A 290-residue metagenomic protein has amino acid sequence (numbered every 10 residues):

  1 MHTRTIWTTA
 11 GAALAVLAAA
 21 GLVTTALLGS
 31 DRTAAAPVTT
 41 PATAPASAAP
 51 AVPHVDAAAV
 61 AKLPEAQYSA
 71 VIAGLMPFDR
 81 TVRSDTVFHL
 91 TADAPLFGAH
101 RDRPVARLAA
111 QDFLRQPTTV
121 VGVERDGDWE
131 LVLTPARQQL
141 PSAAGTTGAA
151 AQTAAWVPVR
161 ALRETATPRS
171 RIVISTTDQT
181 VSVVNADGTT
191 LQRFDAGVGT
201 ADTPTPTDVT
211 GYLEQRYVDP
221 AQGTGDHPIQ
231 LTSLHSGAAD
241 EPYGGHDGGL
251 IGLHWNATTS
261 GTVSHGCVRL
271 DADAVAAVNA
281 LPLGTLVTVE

Functional and structural regions predicted by a protein language model:
M1-V16: N-terminal export and membrane-targeting signals
A20-A48: C-terminal region of N-terminal signal peptides and the immediate post-cleavage residues of exported proteins
A42-T81, P135-I172, A186, T190-L191 (+2 more regions): Boundary regions of SH3-family modules and the immediately adjacent low-complexity/disordered segments in eukaryotic
M76-A99: N-terminal, Lys/Arg-enriched amphipathic/low-complexity engagement segments that precede the first folded domain
A99-D126: Conserved beta-strand/loop element in small beta-rich adapter and peptidoglycan-binding domains
E130-T134: SH3/SH3-like beta-barrel fold
Q152-H254: Gly/Pro-biased beta-strand-loop elements
T224-H227, A274-E290: N-terminal targeting pre-sequences for secretion and organelle import
